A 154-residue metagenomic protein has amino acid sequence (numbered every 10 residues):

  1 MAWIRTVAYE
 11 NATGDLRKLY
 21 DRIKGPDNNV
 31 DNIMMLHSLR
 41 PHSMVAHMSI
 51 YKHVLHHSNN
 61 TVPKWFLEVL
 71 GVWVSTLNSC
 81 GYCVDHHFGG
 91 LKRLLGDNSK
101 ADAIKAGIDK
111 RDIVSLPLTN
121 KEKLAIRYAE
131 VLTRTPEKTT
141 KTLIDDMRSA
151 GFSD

Functional and structural regions predicted by a protein language model:
M1-K64, S99-D102: Mobile cap/lid helix-loop segments that border enzyme active or cofactor-binding sites and regulate substrate access
N32-L39, K64-C80, D154: Alpha-helical scaffold segments that form or flank carboxylate-/histidine-based iron centers
L70-L94, P136: Short, thiol/selenol-centered motifs that function as redox-active sites or metal-ligating centers
G71-V72, N120-K141: Amphipathic, charged-and-aliphatic alpha-helical interface segments that function as noncatalytic docking
K100-K110, A150: Ferredoxin-type iron-sulfur electron-transfer modules in oxidoreductases and energy-metabolism complexes
G107-T119: Acidic/His metal-coordination segments adjacent to aromatic residues that form catalytic metal sites in metalloenzymes
K138-D154: Acidic interhelical loop/turn segments
